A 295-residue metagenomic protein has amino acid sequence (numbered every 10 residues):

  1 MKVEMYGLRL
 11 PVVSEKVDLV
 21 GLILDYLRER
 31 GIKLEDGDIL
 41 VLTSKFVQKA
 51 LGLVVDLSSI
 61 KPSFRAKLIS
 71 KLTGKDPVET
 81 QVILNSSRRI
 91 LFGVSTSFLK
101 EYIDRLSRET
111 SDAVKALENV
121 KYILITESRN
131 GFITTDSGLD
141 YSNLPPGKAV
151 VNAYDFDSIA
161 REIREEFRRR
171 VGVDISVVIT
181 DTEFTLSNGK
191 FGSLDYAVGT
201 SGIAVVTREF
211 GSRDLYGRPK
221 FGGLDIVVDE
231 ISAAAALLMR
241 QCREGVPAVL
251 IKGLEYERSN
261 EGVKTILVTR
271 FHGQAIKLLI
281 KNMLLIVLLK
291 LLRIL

Functional and structural regions predicted by a protein language model:
M1-L295: N-terminal and secondary-structure boundary signal
